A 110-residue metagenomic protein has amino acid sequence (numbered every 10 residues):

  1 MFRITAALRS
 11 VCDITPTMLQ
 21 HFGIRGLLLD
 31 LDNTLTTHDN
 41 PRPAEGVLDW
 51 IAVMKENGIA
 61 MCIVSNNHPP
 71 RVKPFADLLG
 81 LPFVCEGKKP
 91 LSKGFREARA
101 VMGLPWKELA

Functional and structural regions predicted by a protein language model:
M1-L29: Non-catalytic pre-domain segments flanking phosphatase-related domains
C12-D13, A44, L48, P69 (+1 more regions): Structural motif corresponding to alpha-helix initiation and N-cap regions
I24, G58, W106-E108: A general structural motif
L27-N40, V47-A76: Substrate-recognition element of Asp-dependent hydrolases with the DxDx(T/V) motif
C62-I63, V84-C85, E108-A110: Short catalytic-loop micro-motif centered on adjacent basic/acidic residues
L78-G80: Short, structured coil segments at secondary-structure junctions
P82, E86-K93: Short, acidic/turn-prone active-site loops that include or flank metal/cofactor- and phosphate-binding residues
L91-A110: Conserved Lys-Pro-Asp/Glu-containing loop-to-beta segment of HAD-superfamily phosphomonoesterases, centered on
